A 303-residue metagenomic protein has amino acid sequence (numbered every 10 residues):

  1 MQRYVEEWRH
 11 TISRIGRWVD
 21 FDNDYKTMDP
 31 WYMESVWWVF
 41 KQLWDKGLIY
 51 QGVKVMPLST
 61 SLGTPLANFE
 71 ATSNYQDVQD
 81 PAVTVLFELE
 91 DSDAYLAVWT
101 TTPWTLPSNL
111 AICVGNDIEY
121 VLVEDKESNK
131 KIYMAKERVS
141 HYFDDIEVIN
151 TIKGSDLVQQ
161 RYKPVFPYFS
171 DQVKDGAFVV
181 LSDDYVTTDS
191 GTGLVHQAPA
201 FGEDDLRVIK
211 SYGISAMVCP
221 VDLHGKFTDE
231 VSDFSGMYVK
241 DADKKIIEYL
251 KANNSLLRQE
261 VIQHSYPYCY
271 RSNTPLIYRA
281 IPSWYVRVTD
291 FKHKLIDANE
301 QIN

Functional and structural regions predicted by a protein language model:
M1-P107, Q159, Y185, D189-N303: Residue patterns forming the tRNA-binding/recognition surfaces of aminoacyl-tRNA synthetases and related DALR
S108-D222: Catalytic alpha/beta core of large soluble enzyme barrels
